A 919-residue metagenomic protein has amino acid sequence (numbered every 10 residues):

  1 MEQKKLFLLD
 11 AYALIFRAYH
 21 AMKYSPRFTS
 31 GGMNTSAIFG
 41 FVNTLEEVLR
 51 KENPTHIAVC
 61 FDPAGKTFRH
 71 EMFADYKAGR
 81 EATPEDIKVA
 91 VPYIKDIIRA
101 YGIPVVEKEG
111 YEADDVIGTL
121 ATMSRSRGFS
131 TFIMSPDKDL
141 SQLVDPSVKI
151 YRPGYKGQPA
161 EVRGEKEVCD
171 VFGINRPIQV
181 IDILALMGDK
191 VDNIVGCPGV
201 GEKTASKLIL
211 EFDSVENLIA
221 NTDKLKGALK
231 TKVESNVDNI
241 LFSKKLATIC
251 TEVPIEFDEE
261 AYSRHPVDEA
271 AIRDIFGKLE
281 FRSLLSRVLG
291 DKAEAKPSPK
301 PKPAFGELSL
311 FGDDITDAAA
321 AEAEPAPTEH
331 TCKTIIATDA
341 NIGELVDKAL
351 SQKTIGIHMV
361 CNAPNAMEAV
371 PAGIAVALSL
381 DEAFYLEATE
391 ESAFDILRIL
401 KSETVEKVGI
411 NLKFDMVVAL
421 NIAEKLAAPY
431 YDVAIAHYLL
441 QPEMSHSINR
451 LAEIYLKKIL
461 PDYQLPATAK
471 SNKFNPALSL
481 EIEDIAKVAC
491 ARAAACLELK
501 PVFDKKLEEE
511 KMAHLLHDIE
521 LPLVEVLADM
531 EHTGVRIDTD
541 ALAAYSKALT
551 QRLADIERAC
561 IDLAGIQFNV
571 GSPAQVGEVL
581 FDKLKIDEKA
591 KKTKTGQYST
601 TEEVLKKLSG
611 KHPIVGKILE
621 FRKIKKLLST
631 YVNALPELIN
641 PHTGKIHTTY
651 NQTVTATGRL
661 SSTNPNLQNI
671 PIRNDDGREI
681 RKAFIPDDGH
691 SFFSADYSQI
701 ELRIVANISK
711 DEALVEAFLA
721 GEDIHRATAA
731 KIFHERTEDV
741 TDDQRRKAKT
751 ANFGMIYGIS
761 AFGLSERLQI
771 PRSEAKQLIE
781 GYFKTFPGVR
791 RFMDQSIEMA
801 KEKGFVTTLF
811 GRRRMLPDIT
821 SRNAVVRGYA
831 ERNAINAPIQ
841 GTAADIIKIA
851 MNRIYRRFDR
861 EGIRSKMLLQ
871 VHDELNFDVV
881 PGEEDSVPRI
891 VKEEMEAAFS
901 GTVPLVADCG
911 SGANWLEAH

Functional and structural regions predicted by a protein language model:
M1-F61, G65-K77, V89-D96, V237 (+2 more regions): Extended, highly charged clamp/arch subdomains and adjacent linkers that form or line substrate-binding channels
E2-K4, Y24-F28, A78-I255, E453: Extended two-metal-dependent nuclease catalytic cores across DNA- and RNA-processing enzymes
L6-F7, R17-H56, A74-D75, G79-D86 (+4 more regions): Conserved RNase H-like, two-metal-ion catalytic cores of nucleic-acid enzymes
D75-V89, D145-I174, K230-K232, F384-Y385 (+2 more regions): Short alpha-helix plus adjacent loop in nuclease-associated cores
N236-E387, E443, L451, S471-I672 (+7 more regions): Conserved "right-hand" nucleotidyltransferase catalytic core of DNA-directed polymerases
A375-L380, A388, K407, N411 (+4 more regions): Function-dense linear segments that define catalytic or interfacial modules in macromolecule-processing proteins
N475-L478, H532, N640-T643, H647-T648 (+6 more regions): Conserved catalytic core of nucleic-acid polymerases
Q551, D555-R558, D562-G616, K784-N836 (+1 more regions): C-terminal polymerase-core module
